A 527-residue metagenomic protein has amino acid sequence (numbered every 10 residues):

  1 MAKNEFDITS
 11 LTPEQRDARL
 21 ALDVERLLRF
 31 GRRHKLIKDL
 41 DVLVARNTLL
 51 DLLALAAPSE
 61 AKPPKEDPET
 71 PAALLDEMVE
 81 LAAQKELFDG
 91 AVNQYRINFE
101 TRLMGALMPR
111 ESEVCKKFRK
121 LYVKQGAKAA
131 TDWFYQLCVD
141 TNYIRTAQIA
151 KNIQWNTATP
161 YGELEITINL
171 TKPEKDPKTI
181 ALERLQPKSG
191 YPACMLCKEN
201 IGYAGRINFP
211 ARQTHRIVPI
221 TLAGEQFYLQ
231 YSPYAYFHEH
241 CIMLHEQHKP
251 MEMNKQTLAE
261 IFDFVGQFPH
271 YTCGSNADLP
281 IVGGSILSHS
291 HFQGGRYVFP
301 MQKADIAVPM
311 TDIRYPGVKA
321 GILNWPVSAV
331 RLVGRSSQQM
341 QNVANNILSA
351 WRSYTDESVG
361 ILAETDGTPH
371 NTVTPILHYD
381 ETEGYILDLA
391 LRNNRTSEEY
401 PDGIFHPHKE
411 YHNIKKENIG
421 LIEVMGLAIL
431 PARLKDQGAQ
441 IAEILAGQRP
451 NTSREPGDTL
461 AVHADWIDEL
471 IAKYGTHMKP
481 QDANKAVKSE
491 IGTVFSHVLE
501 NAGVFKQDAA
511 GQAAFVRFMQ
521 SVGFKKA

Functional and structural regions predicted by a protein language model:
M1-A2, V265: Intrinsic structural disorder
A2-M243, Q247-P250, N324-P326, M340-A344 (+2 more regions): Active-site microenvironments that recognize anionic phosphate/pyrophosphate groups
T214-R216, E246-Y271: Helical scaffold of the NTase/Pol beta-like nucleotidyltransferase catalytic core
H238, H270-T272, S285-L287, P300 (+2 more regions): Coil-to-beta-strand transition motifs
Q256, V265-S285, G294-L348, R352-T355: Catalytic or ion-translocation cores adjacent to nucleophile or general acid/base/metal-coordination motifs in diverse
P280-S288, D366-T372: Beta-rich nucleic-acid/ligand-interaction surfaces
